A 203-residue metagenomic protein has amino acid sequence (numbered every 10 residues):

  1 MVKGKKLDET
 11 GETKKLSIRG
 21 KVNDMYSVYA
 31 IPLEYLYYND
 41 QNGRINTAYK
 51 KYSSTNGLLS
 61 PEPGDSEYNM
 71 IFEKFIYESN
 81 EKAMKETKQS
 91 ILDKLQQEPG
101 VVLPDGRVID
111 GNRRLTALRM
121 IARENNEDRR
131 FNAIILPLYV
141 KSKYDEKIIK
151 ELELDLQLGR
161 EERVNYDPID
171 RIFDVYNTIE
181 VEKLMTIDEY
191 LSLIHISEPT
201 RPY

Functional and structural regions predicted by a protein language model:
M1-R129: Short, charged/polar connector segments at secondary-structure boundaries
S90, D155-Q157, T178: Residues that form generic nucleotide/phosphate-binding pockets
N125-F173: Short, flexible helix-coil linker/hinge segments at the edges of structured domains or between repeats
P168-L184: Short, amphipathic alpha-helical "recognition" segments used to contact nucleic acids or chromatin
E182-S192: Short, charged amphipathic recognition helices of the HTH superfamily and cognate SANT/SANTA-like modules
I194-Y203: Single conserved hydrophobic/aromatic residue that forms the stacking wall/gate of nucleotide- or nucleobase-binding
